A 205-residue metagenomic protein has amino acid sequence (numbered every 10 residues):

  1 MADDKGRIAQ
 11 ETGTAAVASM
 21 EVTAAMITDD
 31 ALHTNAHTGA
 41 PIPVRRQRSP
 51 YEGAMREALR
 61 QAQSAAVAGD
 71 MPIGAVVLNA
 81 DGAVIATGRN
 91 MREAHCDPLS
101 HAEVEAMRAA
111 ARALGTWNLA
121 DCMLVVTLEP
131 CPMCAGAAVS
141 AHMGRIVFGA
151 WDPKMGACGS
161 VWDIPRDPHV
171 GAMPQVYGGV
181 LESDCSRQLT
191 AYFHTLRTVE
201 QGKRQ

Functional and structural regions predicted by a protein language model:
M1-A65, M133, A137-Q205: Zinc-dependent deaminase
I73-N79: Short beta-strand scaffold segments in enzyme catalytic cores
A94-V104: A short, polar/charged loop-to-alpha-helix boundary motif
E103-A111: Glycine-rich oxoanion-binding loops at beta->alpha junctions
T116-L128: Immediate flanking context of iron-sulfur cluster ligation sites
